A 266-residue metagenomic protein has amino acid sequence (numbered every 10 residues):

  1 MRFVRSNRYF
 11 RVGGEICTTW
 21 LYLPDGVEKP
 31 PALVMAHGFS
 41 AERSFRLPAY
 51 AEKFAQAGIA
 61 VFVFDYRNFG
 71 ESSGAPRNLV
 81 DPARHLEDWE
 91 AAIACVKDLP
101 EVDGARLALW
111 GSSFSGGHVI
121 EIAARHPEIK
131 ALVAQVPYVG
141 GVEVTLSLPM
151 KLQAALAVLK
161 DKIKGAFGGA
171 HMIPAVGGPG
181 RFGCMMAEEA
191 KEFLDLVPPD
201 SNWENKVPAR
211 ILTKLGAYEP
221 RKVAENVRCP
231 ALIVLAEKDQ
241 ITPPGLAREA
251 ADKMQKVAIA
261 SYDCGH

Functional and structural regions predicted by a protein language model:
M1-E28: N-terminal cap/lid segment of alpha/beta-hydrolase-fold proteins
G13, R43, F69-A108: Catalytic nucleophile-loop/oxyanion-hole region of alpha/beta-hydrolase and closely related hydrolase-like folds
S40-E52, Y66, G245: The serine-hydrolase catalytic nucleophile loop
K53-S73: Conserved alpha/beta-hydrolase
I120-D200: Alpha/beta-hydrolase-fold enzymes
V227, I233-L235, D239: Short beta-strand/loop motif that positions the catalytic acidic residue of the alpha/beta-hydrolase fold
Q240-L246: Conserved alpha/beta-hydrolase "acid-adjacent" motif
D252-H266: Catalytic histidine neighborhood in serine/cysteine hydrolases with alpha/beta-hydrolase-type architecture
